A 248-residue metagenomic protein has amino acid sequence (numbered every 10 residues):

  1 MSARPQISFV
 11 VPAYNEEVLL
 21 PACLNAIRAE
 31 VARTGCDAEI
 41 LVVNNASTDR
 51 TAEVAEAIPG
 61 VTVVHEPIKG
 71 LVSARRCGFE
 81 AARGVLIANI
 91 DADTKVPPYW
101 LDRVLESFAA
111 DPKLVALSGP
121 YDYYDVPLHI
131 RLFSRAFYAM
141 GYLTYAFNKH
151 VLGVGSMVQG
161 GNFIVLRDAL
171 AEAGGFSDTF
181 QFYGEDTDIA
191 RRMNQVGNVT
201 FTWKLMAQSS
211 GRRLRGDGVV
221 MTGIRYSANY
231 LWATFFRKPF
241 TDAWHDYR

Functional and structural regions predicted by a protein language model:
E16-V31: Short, well-formed alpha-helical segments that are part of the catalytic scaffolds of diverse glycosyltransferases
V18-P21, T48-A57: Acidic helix N-cap motif at the loop->helix transition within catalytic regions of sugar-transfer enzymes
A26, N44-A52, T94: A conserved acidic beta->alpha catalytic loop
E66-A82: Glycine-rich, basic loop-to-helix element that forms the pyrophosphate-binding segment of sugar-nucleotide handling
I87: Short aromatic/hydrophobic "clamp" motif used to bind/position activated sugar donors
Y99-R131: Conserved donor NDP-sugar-binding/catalytic core segment of glycosyltransferases
G119-V126, S134-S156: Short, flexible, basic/aromatic active-site loop/helix in glycosyltransferases
F182-I189: Acidic donor-binding loop at a coil-to-helix junction in glycosyltransferase catalytic cores that engages
